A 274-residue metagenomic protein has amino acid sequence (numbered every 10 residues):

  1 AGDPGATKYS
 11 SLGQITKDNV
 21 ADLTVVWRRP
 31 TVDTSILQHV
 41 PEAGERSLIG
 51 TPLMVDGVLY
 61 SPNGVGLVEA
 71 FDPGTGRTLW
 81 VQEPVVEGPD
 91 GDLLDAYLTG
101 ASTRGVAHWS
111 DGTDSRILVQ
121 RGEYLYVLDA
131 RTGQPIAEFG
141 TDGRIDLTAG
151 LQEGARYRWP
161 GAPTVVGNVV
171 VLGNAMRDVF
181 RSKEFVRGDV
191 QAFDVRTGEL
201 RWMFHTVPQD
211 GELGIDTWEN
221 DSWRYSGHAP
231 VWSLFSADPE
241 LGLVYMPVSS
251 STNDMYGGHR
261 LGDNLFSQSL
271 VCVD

Functional and structural regions predicted by a protein language model:
A1, A43-L67, A96-L125, A155-S182 (+4 more regions): Repeat-blade elements of multi-bladed beta-propeller folds
A1-A43, R77-D95, Q134-Q152, E199-V207 (+1 more regions): Aromatic (tryptophan-biased) beta-strands that constitute blades/sheets of beta-rich domains
K17-V20, G57, P73, D111 (+3 more regions): Inter-blade boundary loops/turns of WD-repeat beta-propellers
W27, V58, V65, E69 (+3 more regions): N-terminal export/assembly segments and adjacent metallocofactor-ligating motifs of anaerobic energy-metabolism
G76-R77, T113, G133-I136, C272-D274: Secondary-structure transition/capping motifs at alpha-helix termini and the adjoining loop/turn into the next element
G122, L128, G133, V186-L200 (+1 more regions): Beta-propeller blade signature
F185, T197-R201, V207-I215, D254-G257 (+1 more regions): Primarily the internal scaffold of c-type cytochrome electron-transfer domains, especially repeated/multiheme c-type
